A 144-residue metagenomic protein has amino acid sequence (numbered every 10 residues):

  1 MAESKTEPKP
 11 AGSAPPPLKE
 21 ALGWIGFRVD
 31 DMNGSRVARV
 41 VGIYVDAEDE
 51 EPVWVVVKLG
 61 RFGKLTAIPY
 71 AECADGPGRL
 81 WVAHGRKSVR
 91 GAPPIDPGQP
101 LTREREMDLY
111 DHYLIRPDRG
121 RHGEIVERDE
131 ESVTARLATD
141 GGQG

Functional and structural regions predicted by a protein language model:
A2-G144: Peripheral interaction segments used for macromolecular assembly
